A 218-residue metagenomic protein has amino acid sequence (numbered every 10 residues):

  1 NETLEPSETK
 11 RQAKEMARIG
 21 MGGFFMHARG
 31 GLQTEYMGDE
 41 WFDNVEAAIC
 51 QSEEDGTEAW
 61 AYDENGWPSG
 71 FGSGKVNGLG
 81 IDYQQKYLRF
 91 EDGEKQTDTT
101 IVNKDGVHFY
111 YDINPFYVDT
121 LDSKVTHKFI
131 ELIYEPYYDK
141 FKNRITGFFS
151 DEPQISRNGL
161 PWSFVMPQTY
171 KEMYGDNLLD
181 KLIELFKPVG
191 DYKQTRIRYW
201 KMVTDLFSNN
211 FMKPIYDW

Functional and structural regions predicted by a protein language model:
N1-T34: N-terminal-proximal low-complexity accessory segments that begin disordered and transition into the first
E8-I19, M37-F211: Mature extracytoplasmic enzyme cores
